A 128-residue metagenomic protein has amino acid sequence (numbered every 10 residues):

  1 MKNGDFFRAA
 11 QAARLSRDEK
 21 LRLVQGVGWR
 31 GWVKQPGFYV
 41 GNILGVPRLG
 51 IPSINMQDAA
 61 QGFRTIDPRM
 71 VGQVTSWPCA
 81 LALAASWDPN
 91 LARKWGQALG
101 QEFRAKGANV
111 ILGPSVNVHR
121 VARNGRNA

Functional and structural regions predicted by a protein language model:
M1-A128: N-terminal beta-rich core of secreted/periplasmic extracellular enzymes
